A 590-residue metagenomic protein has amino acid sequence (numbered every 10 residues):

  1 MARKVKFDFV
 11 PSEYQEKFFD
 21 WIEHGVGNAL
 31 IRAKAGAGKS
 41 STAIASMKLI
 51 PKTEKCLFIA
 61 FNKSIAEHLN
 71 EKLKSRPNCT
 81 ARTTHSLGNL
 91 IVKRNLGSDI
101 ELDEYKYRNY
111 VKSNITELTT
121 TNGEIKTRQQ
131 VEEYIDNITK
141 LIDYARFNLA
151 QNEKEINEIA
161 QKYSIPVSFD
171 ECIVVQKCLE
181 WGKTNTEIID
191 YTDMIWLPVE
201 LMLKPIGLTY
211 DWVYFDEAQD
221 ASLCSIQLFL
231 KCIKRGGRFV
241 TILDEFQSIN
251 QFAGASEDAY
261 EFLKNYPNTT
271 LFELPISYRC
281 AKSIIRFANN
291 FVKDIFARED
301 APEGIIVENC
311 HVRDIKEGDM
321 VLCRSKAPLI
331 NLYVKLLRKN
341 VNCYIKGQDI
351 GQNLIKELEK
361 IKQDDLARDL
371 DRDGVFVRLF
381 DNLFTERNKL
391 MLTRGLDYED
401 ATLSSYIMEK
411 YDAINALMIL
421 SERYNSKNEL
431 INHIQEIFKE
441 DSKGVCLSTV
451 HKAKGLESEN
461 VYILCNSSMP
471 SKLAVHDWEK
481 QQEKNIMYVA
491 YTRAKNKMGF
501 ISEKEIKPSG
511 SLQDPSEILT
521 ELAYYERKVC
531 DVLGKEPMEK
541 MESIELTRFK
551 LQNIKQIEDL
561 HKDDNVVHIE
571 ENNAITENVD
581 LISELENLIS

Functional and structural regions predicted by a protein language model:
A2-D99, N289, T492: P-loop NTPase Walker
V10-F19, N28-L30, F169-E257, G455: Conserved helicase NTPase motor core
R32-A43, T53, F61-S64, H85 (+11 more regions): Conserved helicase motor core of SF1/SF2 NTP-dependent helicases
K63-K140, K339-N340, Y344-I350, L354: Conserved P-loop NTPase-based nucleic-acid remodeling module centered on helicase motor cores
G97-C178, K183, L370-L396: ATP-hydrolysis module of ASCE/P-loop NTPase motor domains, specifically the Walker B Asp-Glu catalytic pair
I142-K204, S405-E440: Conserved helicase NTPase catalytic core signature
K362-I501, E505: Conserved helicase C-terminal RecA-like lobe
W478, N485-S590: Helicase C-terminal subdomain and adjacent C-terminal extension
